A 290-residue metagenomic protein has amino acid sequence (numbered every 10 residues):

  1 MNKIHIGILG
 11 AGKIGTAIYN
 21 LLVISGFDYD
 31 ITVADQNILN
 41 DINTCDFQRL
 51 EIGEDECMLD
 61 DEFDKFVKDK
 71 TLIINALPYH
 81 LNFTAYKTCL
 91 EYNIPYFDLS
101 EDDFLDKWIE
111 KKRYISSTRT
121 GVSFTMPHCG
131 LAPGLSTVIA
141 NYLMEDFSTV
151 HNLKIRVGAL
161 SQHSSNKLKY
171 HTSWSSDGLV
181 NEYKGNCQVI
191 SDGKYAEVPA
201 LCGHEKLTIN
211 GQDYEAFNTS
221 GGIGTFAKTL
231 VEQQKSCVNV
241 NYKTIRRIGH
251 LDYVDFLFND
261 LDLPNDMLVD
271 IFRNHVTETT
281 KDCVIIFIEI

Functional and structural regions predicted by a protein language model:
I6-G10: Conserved N-terminal Rossmann-fold NAD(P)-binding element of oxidoreductases
I14: Hydrophobic/small residue at the entry helix of a nucleotide-binding pocket
D30-N43: NAD(P)-binding Rossmann-fold cofactor-contacting core
C45-C57: Rossmann-fold cofactor-recognition segment
D55-V67: Conserved Rossmann-fold cofactor-binding substructure of NAD(P)-dependent oxidoreductases
L72-E91, F104-K107: Beta-loop-alpha module in the N-terminal Rossmann-like domain of NAD(P)-dependent dehydrogenases, especially those
S100-T125: Rossmann-fold NAD(P)-binding glycine/threonine-rich loop
D146-I290: C-terminal catalytic/substrate-binding lobe primarily of soluble NAD(P)-dependent oxidoreductases
